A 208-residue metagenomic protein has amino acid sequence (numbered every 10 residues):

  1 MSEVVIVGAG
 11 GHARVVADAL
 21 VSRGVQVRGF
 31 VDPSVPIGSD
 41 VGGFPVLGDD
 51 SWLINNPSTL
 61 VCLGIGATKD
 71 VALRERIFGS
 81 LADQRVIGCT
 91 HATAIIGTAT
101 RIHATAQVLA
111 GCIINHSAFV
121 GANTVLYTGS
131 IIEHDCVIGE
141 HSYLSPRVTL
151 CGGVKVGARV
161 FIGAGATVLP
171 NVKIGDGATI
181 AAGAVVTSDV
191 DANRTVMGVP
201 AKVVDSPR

Functional and structural regions predicted by a protein language model:
M1-E3, G177, R208: Short, low-complexity, intrinsically disordered N-terminal peptides in bacterial proteins
M1-N55: Hydrophobic, well-ordered beta-alpha structural blocks that scaffold small-molecule cofactor pockets
H12, G66-D70, K202: Short glycine-rich anion-binding loops that position phosphate/pyrophosphate groups of nucleotides and phosphorylated
A17-A19, L73-I77, A192, R208: Short amphipathic alpha-helical segments
R28, T59-L60, A158: Conserved acidic residues
V35-I95: Phosphate-bearing ligand-interacting subdomains that bind or position ATP/ADP/UDP/GDP/NAD(P) or nucleotide-linked
C89-V204: Structural signal for interior beta-strand "rungs" in well-ordered beta-sheet cores of soluble enzyme domains
